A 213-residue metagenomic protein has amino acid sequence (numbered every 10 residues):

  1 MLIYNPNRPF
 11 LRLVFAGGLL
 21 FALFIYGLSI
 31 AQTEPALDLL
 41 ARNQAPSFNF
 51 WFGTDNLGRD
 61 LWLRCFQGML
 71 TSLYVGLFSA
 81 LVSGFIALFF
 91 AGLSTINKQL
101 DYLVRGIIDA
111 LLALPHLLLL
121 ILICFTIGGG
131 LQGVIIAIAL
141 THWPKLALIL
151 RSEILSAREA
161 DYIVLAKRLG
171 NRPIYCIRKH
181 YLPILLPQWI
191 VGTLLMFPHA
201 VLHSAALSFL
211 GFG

Functional and structural regions predicted by a protein language model:
M1-P35, I107, L185: N-terminal signal-anchor/first transmembrane alpha helix
I25-L63, G211-G213: Short membrane-interfacial helix/loop motifs at transmembrane-helix boundaries
W51, D55, T95, L100-S156: Generic hydrophobic transmembrane alpha-helix motif, especially the helices
R59-Y74, Q99-D101, R105, R158-E159 (+1 more regions): Amphipathic cytosolic juxtamembrane alpha-helices at the membrane-cytosol interface of multi-pass membrane transporters
L61-L93: Transmembrane alpha-helix signature in integral membrane proteins
L77, L81, F85, F89 (+3 more regions): Hydrophobic alpha-helical segments of membrane proteins
A80, F125, G129-K179, Q188-F197: Membrane-cytosol interface at the C-terminal ends of specific transmembrane alpha-helices in multi-pass membrane
F125-T126, H203-G213: Glycine-rich helix-loop "coupling/hinge" segments at transmembrane-helix boundaries in multipass transporters
